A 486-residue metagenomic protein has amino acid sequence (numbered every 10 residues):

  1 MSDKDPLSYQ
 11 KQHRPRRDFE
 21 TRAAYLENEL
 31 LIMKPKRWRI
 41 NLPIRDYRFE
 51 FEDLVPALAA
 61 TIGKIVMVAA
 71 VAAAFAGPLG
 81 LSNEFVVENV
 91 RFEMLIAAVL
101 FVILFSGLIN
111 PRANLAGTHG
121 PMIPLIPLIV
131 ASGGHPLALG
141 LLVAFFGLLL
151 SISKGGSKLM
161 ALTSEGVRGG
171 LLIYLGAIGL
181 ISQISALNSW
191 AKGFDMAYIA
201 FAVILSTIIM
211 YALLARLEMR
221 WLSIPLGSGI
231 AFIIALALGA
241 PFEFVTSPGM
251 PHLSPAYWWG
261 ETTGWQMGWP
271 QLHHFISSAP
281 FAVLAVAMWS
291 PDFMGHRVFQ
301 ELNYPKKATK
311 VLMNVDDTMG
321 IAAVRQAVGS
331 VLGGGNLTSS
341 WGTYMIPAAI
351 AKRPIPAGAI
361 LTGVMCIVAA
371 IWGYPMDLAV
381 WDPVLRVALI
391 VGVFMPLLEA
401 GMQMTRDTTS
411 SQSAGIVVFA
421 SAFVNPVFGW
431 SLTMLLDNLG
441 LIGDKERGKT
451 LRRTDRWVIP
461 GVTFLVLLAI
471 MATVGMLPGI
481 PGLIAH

Functional and structural regions predicted by a protein language model:
S2-N89, L222-V315, M476-H486: Helix-loop-helix hairpins and the membrane-proximal interhelical loops of multi-pass alpha-helical transport proteins
E27-A72, I96-L175, T309-G401: Helix-loop-helix junctions within the multi-pass membrane cores of secondary transporters/permeases
E52-A59, E93, A97, A138-L139 (+9 more regions): Alpha-helical transmembrane segments of integral membrane proteins
I65, A69, M94, M294 (+3 more regions): Electropositive phosphate-/nucleotide-binding environments in soluble metabolic enzymes
G80, N110-N114, G155-L159, G239-F244 (+7 more regions): Transmembrane helix-loop junctions in multipass membrane proteins, especially transporters and channels
G107-L108, Y211-L213, A282, A322-V324 (+1 more regions): Short hydrophobic "helix-edge" motifs at membrane interfaces and signal-peptide entry regions
A131-F242, L361-H486: Membrane-embedded alpha-helical modules
